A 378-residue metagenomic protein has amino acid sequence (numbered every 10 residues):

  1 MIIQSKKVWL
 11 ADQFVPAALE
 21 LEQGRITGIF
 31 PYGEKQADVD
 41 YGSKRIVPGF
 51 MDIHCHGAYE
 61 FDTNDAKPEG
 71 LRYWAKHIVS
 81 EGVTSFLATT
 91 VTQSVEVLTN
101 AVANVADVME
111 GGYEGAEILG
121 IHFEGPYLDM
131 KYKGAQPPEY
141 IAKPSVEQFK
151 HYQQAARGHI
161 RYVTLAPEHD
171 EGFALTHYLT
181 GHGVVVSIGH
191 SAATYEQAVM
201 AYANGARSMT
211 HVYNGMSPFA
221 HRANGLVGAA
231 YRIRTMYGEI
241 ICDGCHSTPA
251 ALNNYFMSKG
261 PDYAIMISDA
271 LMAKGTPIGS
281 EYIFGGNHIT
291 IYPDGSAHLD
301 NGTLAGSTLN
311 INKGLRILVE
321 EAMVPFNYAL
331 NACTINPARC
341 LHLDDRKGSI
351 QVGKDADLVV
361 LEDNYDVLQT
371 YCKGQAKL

Functional and structural regions predicted by a protein language model:
M1-E34, Y371, Q375-A376: N-terminal metal-binding scaffold of metallo-dependent hydrolase/deaminase domains
M1-I3, V8, G33-R72, K76: Replace "His-x-His-based motif
R45, I53, T63-A116, Y140-A155 (+1 more regions): Alpha-helical scaffold segments that flank or form the walls of functional sites
H54, I78, F123, L179 (+4 more regions): Conserved, mostly hydrophobic/aromatic
H56, R72-A101, A116-D129, A156-E168 (+3 more regions): Divalent metal-dependent hydrolysis catalytic cores, especially in the metallo-beta-lactamase
K76-L87, M130-R157, M200-V212, A223-Y237 (+1 more regions): Active-site gating loops and adjacent loop-to-helix segments of metal-dependent hydrolytic enzymes
K150, Q154-P277: Active-site core of metal-dependent hydrolases
A229-I240, F256-S268, K274-K354, L358-L361: His/Asp/Glu-enriched, well-ordered alpha-helical/loop segment that forms or immediately abuts the divalent-metal
